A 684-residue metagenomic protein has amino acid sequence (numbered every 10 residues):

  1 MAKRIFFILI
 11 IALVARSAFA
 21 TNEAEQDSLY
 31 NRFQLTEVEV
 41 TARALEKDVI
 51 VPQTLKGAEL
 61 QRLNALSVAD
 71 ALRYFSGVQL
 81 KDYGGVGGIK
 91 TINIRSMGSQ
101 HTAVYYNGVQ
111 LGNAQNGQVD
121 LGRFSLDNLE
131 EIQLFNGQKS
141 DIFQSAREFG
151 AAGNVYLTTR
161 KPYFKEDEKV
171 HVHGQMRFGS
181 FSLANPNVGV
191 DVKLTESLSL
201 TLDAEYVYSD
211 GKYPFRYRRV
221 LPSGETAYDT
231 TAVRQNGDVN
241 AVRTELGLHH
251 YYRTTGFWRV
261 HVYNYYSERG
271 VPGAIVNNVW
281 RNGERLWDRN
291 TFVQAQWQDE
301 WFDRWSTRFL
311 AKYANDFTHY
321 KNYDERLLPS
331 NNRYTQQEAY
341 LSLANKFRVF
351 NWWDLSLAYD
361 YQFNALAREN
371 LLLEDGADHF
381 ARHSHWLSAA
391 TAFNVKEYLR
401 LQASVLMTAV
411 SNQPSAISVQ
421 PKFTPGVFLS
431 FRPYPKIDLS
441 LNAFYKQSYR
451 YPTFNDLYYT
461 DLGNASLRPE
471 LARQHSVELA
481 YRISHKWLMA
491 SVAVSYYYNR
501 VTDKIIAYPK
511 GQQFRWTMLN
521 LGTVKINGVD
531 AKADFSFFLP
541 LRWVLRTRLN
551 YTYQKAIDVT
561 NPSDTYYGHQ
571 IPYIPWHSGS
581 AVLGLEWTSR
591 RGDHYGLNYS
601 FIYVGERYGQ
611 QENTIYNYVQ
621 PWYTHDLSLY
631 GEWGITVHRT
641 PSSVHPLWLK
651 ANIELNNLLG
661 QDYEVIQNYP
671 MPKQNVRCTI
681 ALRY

Functional and structural regions predicted by a protein language model:
R32-L63: N-terminal periplasmic "start-of-domain" segments of outer-membrane beta-barrel proteins
A69, R73-N113: Extracytoplasmic beta-strand/coil segments of soluble accessory domains associated with Gram-negative outer-membrane
L126-H173: A beta-strand signature from Gram-negative outer-membrane beta-barrel systems, especially the internal plug domain
G211-Y213, G224, T231-R243, H249-T307 (+1 more regions): Flexible loop and strand-edge segments within Gram-negative outer membrane beta-barrel domains
D238, Y251, L439-F444, E470 (+5 more regions): Conserved C-terminal beta-signal and adjacent last beta-strands/turns of outer-membrane beta-barrel proteins
E284-E300, Y334, S430-S440, F444-V501 (+2 more regions): Outer-membrane beta-barrel signature, preferentially recognizing the C-terminal barrel domain of Gram-negative
F350-N499: Structural signature of Gram-negative outer-membrane beta-barrels, strongest in the C-terminal barrel of TonB-dependent
V395-L401, S415, S495-R500, N520-Y608: Gram-negative outer-membrane beta-barrel transporters
